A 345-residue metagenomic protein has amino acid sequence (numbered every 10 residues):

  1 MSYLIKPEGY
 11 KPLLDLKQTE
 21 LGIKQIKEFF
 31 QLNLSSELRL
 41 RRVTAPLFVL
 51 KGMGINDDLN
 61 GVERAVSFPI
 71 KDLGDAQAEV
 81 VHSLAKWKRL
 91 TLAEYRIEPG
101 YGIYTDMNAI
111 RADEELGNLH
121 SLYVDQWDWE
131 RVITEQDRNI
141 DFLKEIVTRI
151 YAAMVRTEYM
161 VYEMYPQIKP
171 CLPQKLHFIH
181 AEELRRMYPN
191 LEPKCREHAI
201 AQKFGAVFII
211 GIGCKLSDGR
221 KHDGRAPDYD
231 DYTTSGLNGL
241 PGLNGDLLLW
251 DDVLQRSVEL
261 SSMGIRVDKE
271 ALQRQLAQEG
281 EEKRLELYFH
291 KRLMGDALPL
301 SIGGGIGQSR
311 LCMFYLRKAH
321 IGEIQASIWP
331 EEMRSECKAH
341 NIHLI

Functional and structural regions predicted by a protein language model:
S2-H120, D128-V132: Class II aminoacyl-tRNA synthetase-like tRNA-binding/catalytic domains
L21-Q25, F29, R138-E145, R149 (+3 more regions): Generic recognition of stable, solvent-exposed alpha-helical segments in well-folded globular domains
K24-I26, F30-L34, F68, A78-V80 (+7 more regions): Generic structural hydrophobic/aromatic packing signal, biased to beta-strands
L34-R41, I150-V161, A319: A generic secondary-structure signal for well-formed alpha-helical elements
L47-K51, P166-P173, I212, E332-R334: A glycine-rich phosphate-binding loop feature that marks nucleotide/adenosyl-phosphate handling sites
L90, L116, N139-D141, G219 (+2 more regions): Short acidic, gly/pro-rich beta-turn/loop elements at beta-sheet edges and active-site/ligand-binding grooves
T105-A199: Extended, charged alpha-beta segments that form solvent-exposed binding/catalytic grooves in nucleic-acid-handling
I110, A181-I345: A translation/RNA-centric and nucleic-acid-associated enzymatic feature enriched in Class II aminoacyl-tRNA synthetases
